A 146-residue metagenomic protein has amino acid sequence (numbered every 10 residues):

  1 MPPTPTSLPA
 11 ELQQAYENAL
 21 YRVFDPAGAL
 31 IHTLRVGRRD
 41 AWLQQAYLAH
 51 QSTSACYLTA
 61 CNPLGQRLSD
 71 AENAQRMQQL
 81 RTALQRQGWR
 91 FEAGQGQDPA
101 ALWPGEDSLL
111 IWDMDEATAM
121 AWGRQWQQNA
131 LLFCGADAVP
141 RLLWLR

Functional and structural regions predicted by a protein language model:
M1-T82: N-terminal, charge-rich interaction modules
G28-L30, R35-L43, M120, A130-R146: N-terminal nucleophile
R35, A46, T82-Q85, A93 (+2 more regions): Mature, function-bearing regions of proteins
Y47-A49, A101, A121-R124: A general structural signal for short secondary-structure junctions and capping/turn motifs
T59, E92, L110-W112, L132 (+1 more regions): Residues in well-ordered beta-strands of folded domains
L64-S69, A117-M120, R141: Short, surface-exposed beta-strand/loop "edge" segments at domain boundaries and coil↔beta transitions
E72-T118: Amphipathic protein-protein interaction modules
G105-S108, W112-V139: Short, compact, well-ordered microdomains
